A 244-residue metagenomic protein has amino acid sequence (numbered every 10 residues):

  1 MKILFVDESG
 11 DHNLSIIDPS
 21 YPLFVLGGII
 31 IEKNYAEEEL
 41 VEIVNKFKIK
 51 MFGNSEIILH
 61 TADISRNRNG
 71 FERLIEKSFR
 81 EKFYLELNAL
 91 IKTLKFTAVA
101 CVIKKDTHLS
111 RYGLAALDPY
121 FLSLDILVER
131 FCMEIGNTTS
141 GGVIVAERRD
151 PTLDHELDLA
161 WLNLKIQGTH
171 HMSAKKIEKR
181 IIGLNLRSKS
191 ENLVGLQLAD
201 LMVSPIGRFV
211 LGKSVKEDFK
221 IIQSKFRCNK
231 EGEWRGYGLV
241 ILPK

Functional and structural regions predicted by a protein language model:
M1-K244: Phosphate-ester processing/binding pockets and catalytic centers
